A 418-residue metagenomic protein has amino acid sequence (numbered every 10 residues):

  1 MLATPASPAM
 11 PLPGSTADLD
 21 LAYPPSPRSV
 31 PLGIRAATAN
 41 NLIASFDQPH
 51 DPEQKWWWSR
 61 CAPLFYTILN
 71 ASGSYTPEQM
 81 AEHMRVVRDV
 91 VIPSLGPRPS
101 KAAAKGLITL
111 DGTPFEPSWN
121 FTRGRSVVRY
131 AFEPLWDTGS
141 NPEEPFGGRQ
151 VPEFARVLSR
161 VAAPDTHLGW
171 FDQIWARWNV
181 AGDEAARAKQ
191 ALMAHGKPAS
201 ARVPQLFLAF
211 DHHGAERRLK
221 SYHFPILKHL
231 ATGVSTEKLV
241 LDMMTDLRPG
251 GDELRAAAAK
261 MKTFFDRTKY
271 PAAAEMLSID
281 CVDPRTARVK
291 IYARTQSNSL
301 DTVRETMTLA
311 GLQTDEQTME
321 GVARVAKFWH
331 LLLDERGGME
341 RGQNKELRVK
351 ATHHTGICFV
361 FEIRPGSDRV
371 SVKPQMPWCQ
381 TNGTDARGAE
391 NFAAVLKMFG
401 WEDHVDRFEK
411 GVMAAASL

Functional and structural regions predicted by a protein language model:
M1-T4, M10: Intrinsically disordered, low-complexity regulatory/activation regions of fungal transcription factors
P8-L135: Long, solvent-exposed N-terminal ectodomains/accessory regions that are displayed to the extracellular/lumenal milieu
S29-A37, P52, W56-R60, A71 (+12 more regions): Alpha-helix boundary/N-cap detector
N40-N41, N70, N120, N141 (+5 more regions): Detector for Asparagine
S59-C61, T122, Q173, W178-A181 (+3 more regions): Enriched - but not universal
G96-V289, A293-S297: Fungal eukaryote-biased detector of long internal structured cores
Y222-S417: Hydrophobic, structured segments
